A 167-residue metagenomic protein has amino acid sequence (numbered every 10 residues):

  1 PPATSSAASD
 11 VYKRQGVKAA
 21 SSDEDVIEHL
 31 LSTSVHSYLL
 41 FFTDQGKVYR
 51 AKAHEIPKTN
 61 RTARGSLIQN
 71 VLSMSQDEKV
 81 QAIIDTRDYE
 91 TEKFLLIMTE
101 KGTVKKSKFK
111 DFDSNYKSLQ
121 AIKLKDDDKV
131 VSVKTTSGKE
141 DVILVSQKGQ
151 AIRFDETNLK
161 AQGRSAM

Functional and structural regions predicted by a protein language model:
P1-A8, Y12: Single conserved hydrophobic/aromatic residue that forms the stacking wall/gate of nucleotide- or nucleobase-binding
D10-S21, S118, G163-A166: Nucleotide-binding motor/catalytic cores of P-loop/tubulin-like NTPases across gene-expression machines
R14-Q15, S73-M74, I122-D126: A short, contiguous, amphipathic alpha-helix enriched in charged residues
G16-A19, Q76-A82: Charged, flexible boundary elements
K18-D25, K125-D126: Short acidic/polar N-terminal linker immediately downstream of export determinants
V26, L30-K79, V104, K108-K110 (+1 more regions): Conserved glycine-bearing catalytic or ligand-binding loops at nucleotide- and phosphate-handling centers of large
V48, V80-M167: Conserved structured catalytic cores and adjacent interaction surfaces of nucleotide-binding/hydrolyzing enzymes
